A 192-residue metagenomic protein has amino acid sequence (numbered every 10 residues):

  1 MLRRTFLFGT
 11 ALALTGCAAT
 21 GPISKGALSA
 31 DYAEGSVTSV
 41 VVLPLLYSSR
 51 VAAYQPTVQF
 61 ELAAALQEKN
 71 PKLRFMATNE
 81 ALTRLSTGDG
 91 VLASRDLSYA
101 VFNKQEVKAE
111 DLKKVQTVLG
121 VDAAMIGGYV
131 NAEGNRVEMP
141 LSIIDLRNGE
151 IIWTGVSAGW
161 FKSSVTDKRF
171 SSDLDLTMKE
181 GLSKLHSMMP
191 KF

Functional and structural regions predicted by a protein language model:
R3-L7: N-terminal export leaders
A18-T38, E106, D111-L119, V130-F192: C-terminal/domain-edge helix-coil "capping" segments
V40-V42: Conserved hydrophobic helix-helix packing surfaces used for dimerization/oligomerization
P44-V118: N-terminal segment of the mature soluble domain
G127: N-terminal glycine-rich phosphate/adenylate-binding segment common to multiple enzyme folds
